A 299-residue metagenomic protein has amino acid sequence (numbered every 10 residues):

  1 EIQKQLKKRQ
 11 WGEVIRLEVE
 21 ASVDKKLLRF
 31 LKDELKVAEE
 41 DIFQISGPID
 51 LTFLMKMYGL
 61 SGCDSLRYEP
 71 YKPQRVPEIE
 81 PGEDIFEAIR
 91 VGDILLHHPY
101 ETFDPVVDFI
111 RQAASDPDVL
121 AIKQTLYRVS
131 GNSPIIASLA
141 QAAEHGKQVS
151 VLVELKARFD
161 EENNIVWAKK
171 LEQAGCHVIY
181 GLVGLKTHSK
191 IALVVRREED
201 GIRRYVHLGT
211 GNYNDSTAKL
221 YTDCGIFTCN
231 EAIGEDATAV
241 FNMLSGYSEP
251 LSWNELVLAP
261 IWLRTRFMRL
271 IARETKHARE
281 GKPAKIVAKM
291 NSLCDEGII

Functional and structural regions predicted by a protein language model:
E1-A284: N-terminal localization/anchoring segments of enzymes in phospholipid and broader phosphate metabolism
T102, L293-C294: Short beta->alpha connector loops
G175, D295-I298: Flexible, glycine/threonine-enriched loop-and-boundary segments that flank and lead into catalytic domains of large
V287-M290: Short, small/polar-rich loop/turn modules that mediate ligand/substrate recognition or access, typified
